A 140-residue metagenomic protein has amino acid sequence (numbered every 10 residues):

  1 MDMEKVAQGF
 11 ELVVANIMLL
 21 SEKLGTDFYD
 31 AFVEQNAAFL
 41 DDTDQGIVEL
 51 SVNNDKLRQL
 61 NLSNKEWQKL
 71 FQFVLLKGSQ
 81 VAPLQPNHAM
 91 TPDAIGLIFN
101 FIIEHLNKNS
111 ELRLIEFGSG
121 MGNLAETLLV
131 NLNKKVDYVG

Functional and structural regions predicted by a protein language model:
M1-G78: A short N-terminal interaction module
V74-S79, I103, N107: Generic hydrophobic/packing signal
V81-A94: Class I SAM-dependent methyltransferase Rossmann-like catalytic core, especially the SAM/SAH-binding loop
P86, I103-H105, L129: Catalytic micro-motifs at enzyme active sites that drive phosphoryl/nucleotidyl and oxygen chemistry
D93-S110: Conserved alpha-helix/loop element of class I SAM-dependent methyltransferases that forms part of the SAM/SAH-binding
S110-G120: Conserved class I S-adenosyl-L-methionine
M121-K134: Conserved SAM-binding loop of SAM-dependent methyltransferases across substrates and taxa, primarily the Class I
D137-G140: Conserved SAM-binding motif I beta-strand of class I
